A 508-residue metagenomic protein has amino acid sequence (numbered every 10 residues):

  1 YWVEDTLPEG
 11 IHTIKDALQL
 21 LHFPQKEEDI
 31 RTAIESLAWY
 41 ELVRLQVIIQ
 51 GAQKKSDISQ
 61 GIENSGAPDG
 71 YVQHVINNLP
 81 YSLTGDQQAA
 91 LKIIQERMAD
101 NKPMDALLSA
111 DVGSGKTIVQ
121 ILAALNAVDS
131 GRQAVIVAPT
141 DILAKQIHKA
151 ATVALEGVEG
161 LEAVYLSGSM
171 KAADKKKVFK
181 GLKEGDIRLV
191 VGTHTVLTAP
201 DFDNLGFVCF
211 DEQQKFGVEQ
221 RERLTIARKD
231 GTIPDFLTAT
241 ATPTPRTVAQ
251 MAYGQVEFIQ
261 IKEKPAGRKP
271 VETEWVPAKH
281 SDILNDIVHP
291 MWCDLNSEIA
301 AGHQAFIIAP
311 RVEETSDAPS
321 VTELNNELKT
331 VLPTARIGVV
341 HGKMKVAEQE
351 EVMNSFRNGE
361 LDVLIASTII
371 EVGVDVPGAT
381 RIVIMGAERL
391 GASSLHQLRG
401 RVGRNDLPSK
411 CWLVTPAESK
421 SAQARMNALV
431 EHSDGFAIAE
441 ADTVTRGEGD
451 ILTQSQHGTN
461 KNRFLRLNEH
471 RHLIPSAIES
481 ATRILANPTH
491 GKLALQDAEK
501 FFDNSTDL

Functional and structural regions predicted by a protein language model:
Y1-N78: Upstream accessory/linker segments immediately N-terminal to the RecA-like ATPase cores of bacterial MutS and a subset
G61-S109: Conserved pre-motif I regulatory segment
D105-A106, V119-H148, V158-E162, G231: Conserved SF1/SF2 helicase motif Ia
G131-A134, E162, G185-L189, N204-F207 (+6 more regions): Loop/turn-to-beta-strand initiation segments
L143-G181: Conserved helix-turn-beta segment of the N-terminal RecA-like "Helicase ATP-binding" lobe in SF1/SF2 helicases
K145-H148, F202-A300: Post-DEXD/H (motif II) to motif III coupling segment of the RecA-like Helicase ATP-binding lobe
L166-V190, L197-L205, V346-V363: Conserved motor-coupling elements within RecA-like helicase/translocase cores
H280-Q304, R311, S320-L508: C-terminal helicase module of SF1/SF2 nucleic-acid helicases/translocases
